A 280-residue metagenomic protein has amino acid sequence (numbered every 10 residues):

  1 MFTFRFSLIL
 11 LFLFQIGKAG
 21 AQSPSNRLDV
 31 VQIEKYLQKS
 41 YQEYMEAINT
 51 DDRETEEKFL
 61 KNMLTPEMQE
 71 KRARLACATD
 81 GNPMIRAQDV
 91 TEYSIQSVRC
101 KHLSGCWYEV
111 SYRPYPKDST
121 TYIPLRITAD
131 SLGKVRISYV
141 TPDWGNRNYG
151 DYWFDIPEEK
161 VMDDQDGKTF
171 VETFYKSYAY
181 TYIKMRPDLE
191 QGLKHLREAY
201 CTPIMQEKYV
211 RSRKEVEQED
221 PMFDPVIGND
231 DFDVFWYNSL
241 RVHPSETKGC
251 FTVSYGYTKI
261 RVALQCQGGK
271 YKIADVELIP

Functional and structural regions predicted by a protein language model:
M1-N26: Bacterial Sec-dependent N-terminal signal peptides
A19-E46, E70, F154-K176: Sec-dependent signal peptide cleavage junction
N49-A76, I183-V216: Short, well-ordered alpha-helical segments enriched in acidic and aromatic residues
R72-Y122, C201-Y257: Surface-exposed, charged secondary-structure patches
S119-T121, I137-K184, R241-K248, Y257-K259 (+1 more regions): Low-complexity, intrinsically disordered terminal/linker segments enriched in charged and Gly/Pro repeats
I123-A129, I260-C266: Hydrophobic/aromatic beta-strand elements that line small-molecule binding cavities or substrate pockets in beta-rich
